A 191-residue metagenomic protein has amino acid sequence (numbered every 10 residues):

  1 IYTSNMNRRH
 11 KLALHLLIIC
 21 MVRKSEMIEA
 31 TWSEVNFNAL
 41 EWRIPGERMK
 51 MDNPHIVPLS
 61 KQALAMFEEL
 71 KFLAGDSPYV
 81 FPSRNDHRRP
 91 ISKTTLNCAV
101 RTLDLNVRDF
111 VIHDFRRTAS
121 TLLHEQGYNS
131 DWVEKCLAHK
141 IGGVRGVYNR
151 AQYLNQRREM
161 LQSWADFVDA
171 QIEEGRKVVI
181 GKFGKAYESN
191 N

Functional and structural regions predicted by a protein language model:
I1-A30, N38, M49-N53, L73-A74 (+2 more regions): Basic, Lys/Arg- and aromatic-enriched nucleic-acid-binding interface segment
R9-H10, L59, A63, S92 (+5 more regions): Hydrophobic (often cysteine-bearing) scaffold residues that line and stabilize catalytic clefts of nucleotide/cofactor
H15, I19-E26, T95, D114-K140: C-terminal catalytic core of tyrosine-transesterase DNA break-rejoin enzymes
E34-N36, L59-Q62, L137-I141: Active/binding-pocket-proximal capping segment
A39, P58-R108, E188-N191: Active-site/catalytic core of tyrosine-dependent DNA strand-transfer enzymes
R43-D52, Q126, L137-E174: Catalytic-site neighborhood detector that most strongly recognizes the C-terminal catalytic loop/helix of tyrosine
L59, F81, S120-L123, V133 (+1 more regions): Hydrophobic, well-ordered secondary-structure elements that form the walls of internal hydrophobic environments
V178-S189: Short hydrophobic short-linear motifs embedded in intrinsically disordered terminal tails or helical linkers
